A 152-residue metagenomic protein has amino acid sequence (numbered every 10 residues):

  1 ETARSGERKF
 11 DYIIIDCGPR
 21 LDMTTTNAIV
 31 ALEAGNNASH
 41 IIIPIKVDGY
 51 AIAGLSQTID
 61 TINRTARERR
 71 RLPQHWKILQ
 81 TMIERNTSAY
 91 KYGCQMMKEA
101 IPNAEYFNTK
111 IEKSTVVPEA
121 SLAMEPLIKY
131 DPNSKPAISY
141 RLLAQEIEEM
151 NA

Functional and structural regions predicted by a protein language model:
E1-T2: PAPS-dependent sulfation machinery
S5-Y106: Conserved catalytic-core segment of NTP-binding enzymes
R67-A152: C-terminal lobe/tail of nucleotide-utilizing enzymes
